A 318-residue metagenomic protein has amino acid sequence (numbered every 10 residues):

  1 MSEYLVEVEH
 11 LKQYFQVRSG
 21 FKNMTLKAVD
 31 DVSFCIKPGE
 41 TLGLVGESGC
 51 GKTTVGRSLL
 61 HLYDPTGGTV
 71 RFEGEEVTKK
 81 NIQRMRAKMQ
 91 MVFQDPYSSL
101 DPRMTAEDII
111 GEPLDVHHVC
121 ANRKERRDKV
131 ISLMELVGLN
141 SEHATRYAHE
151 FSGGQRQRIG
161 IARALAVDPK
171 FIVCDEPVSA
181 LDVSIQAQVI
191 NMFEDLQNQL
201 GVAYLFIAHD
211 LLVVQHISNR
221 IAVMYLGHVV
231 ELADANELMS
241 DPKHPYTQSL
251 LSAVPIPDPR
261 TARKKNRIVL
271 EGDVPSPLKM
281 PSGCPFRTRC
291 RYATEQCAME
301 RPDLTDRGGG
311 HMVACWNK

Functional and structural regions predicted by a protein language model:
Y4, R18, D234-K318: Charged, flexible cofactor/metal-binding loops and thiol motifs
L60: Helix-to-loop junction immediately C-terminal to a conserved catalytic motif
G68-V77, M85: Conserved ABC transporter NBD signature motif
K124-E142, Q248-S252: Conserved ABC ATPase "signature" region
Y147-F151, Q155: Conserved ABC ATPase signature
A166-K170: A short, proline-enriched helix->beta-strand linker immediately N-terminal to the Walker B motif in ABC-type P-loop
P177-L181, I185-R263: P-loop NTP-binding/switch modules centered on Walker-like glycine-rich loops
